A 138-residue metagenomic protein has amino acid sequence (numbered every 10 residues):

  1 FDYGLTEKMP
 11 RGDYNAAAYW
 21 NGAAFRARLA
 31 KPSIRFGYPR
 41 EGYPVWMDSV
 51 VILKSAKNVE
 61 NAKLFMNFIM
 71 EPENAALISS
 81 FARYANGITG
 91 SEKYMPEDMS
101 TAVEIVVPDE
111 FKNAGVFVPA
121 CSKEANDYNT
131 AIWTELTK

Functional and structural regions predicted by a protein language model:
F1-P39: Ligand-binding pocket segment of bilobal, Venus flytrap-like solute-binding proteins
G4, K8, D13, V51 (+5 more regions): Extracytoplasmic/secreted proteins, especially bacterial periplasmic and envelope-associated proteins
K8, G12, A27-A30, F68-P72 (+2 more regions): Structured segments of extracytoplasmic/periplasmic soluble domains in secreted or envelope-associated proteins
Y14-W20, L77-A85, F117-V118: Short charge-dense sequence patches
A30-A56: Periplasmic-binding protein-like
P44, L53-N113: Mature extracytoplasmic/periplasmic domains
D109-K138: Conserved C-terminal helix/tail region of periplasmic/extracytoplasmic solute-binding proteins
